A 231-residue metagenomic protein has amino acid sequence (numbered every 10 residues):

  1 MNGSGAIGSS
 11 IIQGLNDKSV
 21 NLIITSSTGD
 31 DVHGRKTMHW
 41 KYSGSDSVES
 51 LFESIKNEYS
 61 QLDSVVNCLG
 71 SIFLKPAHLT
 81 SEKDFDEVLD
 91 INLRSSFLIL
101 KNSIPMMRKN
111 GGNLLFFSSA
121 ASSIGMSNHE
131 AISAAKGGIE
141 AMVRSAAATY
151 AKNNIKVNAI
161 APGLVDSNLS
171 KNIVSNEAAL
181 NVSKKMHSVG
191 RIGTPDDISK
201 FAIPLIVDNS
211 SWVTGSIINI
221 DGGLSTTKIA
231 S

Functional and structural regions predicted by a protein language model:
M1-L22: Canonical Rossmann dinucleotide-binding motif of NAD(H)/NADP(H)-dependent dehydrogenases/reductases, specifically
P76-A77, S81-L89, S183: Substrate-binding pocket helix/loop in short-chain dehydrogenase/reductase
T80, G125-S133, S145, S231: Active-site loop-to-helix junction immediately N-terminal to the catalytic Tyr of the SDR YXXXK motif in Rossmann-fold
L100, A135, V143: Active-site helix of classical SDR
P105, A148-K152, S211: Alpha-helical segment proximal to the catalytic Tyr-Lys
S119: Residue(s) in the substrate-gating loop at a strand-loop-helix junction that position the organic substrate next
I203, T214-S231: Short C-terminal tail/terminal secondary-structure segment of NAD(P)H-dependent dehydrogenase/reductase domains
